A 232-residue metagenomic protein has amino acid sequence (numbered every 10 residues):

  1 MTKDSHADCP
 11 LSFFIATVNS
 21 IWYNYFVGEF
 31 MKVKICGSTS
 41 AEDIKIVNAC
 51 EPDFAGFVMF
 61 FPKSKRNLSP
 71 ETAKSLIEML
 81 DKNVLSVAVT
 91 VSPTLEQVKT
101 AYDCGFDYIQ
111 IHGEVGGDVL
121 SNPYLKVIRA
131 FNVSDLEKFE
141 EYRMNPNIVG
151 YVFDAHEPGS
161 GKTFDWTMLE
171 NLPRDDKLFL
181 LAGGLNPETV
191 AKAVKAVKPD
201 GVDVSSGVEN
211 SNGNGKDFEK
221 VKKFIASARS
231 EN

Functional and structural regions predicted by a protein language model:
M1, I15-I21, V27: Short hydrophobic transmembrane-like helices used for membrane targeting/insertion
M1-L11: Targeting/processing segments of secretory and organellar proteins
Y23-N232: Conserved N-terminal beta1-alpha1 strand-loop-helix module at the mouth
